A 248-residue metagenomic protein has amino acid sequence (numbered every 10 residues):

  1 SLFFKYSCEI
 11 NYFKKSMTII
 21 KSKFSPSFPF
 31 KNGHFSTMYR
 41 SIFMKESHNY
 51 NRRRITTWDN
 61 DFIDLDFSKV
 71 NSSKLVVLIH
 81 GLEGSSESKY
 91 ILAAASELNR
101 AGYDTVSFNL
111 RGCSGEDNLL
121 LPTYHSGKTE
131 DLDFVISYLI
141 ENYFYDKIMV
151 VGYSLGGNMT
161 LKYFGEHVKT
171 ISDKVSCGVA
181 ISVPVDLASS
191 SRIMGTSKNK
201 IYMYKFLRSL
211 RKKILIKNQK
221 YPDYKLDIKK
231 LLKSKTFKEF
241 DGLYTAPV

Functional and structural regions predicted by a protein language model:
S16-I42: N-terminal amphipathic/basic leader segments beginning at the initiator methionine
G33-K69: N-terminal cap/lid segment of alpha/beta-hydrolase-fold proteins
R53, V77, V106, M149-V151 (+1 more regions): Hydrophobic/aromatic beta-strand patches that form the interior of the parallel beta-sheet core in alpha/beta enzyme
S68-N118, Y138: Short, surface-exposed "cap/lid" segments of acyl-processing enzymes
L92, S96, D133, S137 (+1 more regions): Short, hydrophobic alpha-helix immediately C-terminal to the catalytic nucleophile
R111-M149: Catalytic nucleophile-loop/oxyanion-hole region of alpha/beta-hydrolase and closely related hydrolase-like folds
Y145, M149-P247: Alpha/beta-hydrolase-fold enzymes
